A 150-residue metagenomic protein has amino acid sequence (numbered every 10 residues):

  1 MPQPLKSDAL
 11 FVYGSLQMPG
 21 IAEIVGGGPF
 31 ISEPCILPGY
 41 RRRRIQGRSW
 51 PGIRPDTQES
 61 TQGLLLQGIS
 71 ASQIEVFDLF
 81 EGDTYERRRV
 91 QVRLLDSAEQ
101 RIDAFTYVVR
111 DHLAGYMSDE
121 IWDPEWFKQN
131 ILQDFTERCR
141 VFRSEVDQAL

Functional and structural regions predicted by a protein language model:
M1-L150: Glycine-aromatic micro-motifs
